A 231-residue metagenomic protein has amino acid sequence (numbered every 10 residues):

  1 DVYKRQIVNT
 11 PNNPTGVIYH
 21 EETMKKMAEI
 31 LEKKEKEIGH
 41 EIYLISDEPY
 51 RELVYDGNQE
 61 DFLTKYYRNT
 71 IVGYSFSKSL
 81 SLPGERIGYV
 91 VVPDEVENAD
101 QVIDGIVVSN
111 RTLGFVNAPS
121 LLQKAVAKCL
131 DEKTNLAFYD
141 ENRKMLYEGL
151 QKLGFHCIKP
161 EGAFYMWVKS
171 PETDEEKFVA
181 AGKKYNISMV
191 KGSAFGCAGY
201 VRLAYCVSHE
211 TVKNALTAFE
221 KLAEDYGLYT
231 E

Functional and structural regions predicted by a protein language model:
D1-E231: PLP-dependent class I/II
